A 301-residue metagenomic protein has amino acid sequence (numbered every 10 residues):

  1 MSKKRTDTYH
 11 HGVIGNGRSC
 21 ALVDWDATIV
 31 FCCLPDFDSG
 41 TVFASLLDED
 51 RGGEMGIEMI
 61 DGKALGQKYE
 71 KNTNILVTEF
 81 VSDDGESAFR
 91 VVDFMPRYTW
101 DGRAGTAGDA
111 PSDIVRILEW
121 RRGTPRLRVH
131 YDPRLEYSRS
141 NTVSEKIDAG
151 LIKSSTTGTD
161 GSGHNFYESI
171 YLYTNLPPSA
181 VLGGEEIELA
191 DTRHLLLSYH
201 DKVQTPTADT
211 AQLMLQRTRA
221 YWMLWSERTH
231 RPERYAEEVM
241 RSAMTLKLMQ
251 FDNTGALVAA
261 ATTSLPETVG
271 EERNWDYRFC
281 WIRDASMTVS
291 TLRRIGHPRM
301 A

Functional and structural regions predicted by a protein language model:
M1-A301: Acidic, mature catalytic/reactive cores of soluble proteins
